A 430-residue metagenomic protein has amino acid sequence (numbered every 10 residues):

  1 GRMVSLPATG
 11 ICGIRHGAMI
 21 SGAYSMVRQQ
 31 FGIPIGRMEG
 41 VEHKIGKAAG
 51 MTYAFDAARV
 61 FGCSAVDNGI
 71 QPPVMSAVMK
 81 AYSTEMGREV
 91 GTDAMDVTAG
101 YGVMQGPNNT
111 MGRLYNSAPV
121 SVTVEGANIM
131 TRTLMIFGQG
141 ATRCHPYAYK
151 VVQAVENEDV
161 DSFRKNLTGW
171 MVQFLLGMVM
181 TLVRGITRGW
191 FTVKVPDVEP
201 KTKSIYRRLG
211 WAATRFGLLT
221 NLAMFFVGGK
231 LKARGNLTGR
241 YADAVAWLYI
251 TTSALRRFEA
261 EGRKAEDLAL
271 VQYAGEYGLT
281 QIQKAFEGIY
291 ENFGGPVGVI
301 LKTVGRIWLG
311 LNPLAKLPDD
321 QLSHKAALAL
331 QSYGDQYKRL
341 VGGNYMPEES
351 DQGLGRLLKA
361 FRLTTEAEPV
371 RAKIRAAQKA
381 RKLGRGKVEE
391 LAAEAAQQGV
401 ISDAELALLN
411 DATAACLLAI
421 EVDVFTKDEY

Functional and structural regions predicted by a protein language model:
G1-Y430: Flavin-dependent oxidoreductase catalytic core characteristic of acyl-CoA dehydrogenase/oxidase-like enzymes
